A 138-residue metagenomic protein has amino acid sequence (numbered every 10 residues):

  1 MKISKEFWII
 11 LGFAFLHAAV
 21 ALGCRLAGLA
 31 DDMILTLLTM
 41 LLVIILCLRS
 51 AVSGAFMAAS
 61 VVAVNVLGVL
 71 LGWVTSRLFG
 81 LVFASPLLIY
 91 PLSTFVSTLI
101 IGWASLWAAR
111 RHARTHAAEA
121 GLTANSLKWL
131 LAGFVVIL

Functional and structural regions predicted by a protein language model:
M1-G23, L37-L78, S85-L138: Terminal, membrane-proximal amphipathic helices and intrinsically disordered targeting/regulatory segments
G28-L35: Short, aromatic-rich membrane-interface segments at the entry and exit of alpha-helical transmembrane domains
